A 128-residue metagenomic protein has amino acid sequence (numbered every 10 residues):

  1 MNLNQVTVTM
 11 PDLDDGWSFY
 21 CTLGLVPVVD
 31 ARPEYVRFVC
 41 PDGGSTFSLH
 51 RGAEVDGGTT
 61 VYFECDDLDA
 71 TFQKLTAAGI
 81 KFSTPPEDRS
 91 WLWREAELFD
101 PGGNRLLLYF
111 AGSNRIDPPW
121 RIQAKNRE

Functional and structural regions predicted by a protein language model:
M1, T7-S45: Core segments of cupin and vicinal oxygen chelate
M1-D15, T59-V61, A111-E128: N-terminal beta-strand motif that seeds the catalytic metal site of vicinal oxygen chelate
N2-P11, G52-A78, R94-N104: Vicinal oxygen chelate
Q5, R37, S48, P85 (+1 more regions): Conserved beta-strand positions that form and line the central face of beta-propeller blades
R32-Y35, V55-G57, R89-R94: Short acidic/glycine-enriched loop/turn segments that link adjacent beta-strands
C40, L49-R51, F110: Residue-level recognition of conserved beta-strand positions in structured domain cores
G43-S48, G103-L106: Short, charged/polar, Gly/Pro-enriched secondary-structure boundary elements
F72-E128: Vicinal oxygen chelate
